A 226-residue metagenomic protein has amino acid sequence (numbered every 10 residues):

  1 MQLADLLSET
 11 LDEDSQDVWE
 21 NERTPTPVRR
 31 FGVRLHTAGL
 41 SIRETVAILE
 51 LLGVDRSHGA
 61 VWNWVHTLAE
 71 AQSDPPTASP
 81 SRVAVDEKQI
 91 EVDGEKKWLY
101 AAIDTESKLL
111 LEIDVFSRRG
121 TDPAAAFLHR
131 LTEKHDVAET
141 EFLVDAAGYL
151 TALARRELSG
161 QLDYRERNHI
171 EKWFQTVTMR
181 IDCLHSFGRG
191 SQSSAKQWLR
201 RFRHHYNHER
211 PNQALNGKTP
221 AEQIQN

Functional and structural regions predicted by a protein language model:
M1, C183-N226: C-terminal domain-tail junction helix/linker
M1-T37, A78: Basic, short loop/linker segments at the boundary and entry of helix-turn-helix/winged-helix-like folds
V54-A69: Major-groove recognition helix of helix-turn-helix-like DNA-binding domains
S79-V92, A101-I103: Two-metal-ion RNase H-like nuclease active-site motif
D93-G120: Short conserved beta-strand segments at catalytic cores or DNA/RNA-binding microdomains of nucleic-acid binding
I113-V137: Active-site beta-loop-alpha junctions of metal-dependent nucleic acid enzymes, especially the RNase H-like/DDE
V137-L150: Acidic/histidine-rich, metal-coordinating catalytic segments
L162-D182, Q223: RNase H-like two-metal-ion nuclease catalytic core shared by retroviral integrases and related mobile-element nucleases
